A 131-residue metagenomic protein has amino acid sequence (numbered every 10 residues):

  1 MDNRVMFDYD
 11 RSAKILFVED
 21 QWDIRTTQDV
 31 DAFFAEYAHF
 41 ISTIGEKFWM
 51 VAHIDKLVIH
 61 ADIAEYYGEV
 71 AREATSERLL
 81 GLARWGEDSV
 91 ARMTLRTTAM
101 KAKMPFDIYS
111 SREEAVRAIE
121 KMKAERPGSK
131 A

Functional and structural regions predicted by a protein language model:
M1-A131: Amphipathic, Lys/Arg-enriched alpha-helical "gate/interface" segment within cytosolic domains that mediates
